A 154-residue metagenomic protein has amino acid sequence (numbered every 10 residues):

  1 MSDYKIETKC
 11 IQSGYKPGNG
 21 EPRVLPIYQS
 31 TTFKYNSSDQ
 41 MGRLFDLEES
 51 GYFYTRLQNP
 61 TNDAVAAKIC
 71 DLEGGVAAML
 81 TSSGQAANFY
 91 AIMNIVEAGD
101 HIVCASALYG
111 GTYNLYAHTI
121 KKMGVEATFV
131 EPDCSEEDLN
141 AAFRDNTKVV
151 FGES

Functional and structural regions predicted by a protein language model:
M1-N59, A67: N-terminal "arm"/small-domain region of PLP-dependent enzymes with the aminotransferase-like
E21, I69, A87, I102 (+1 more regions): Buried hydrophobic positions in well-ordered alpha/beta secondary-structure cores of metabolic enzymes
S37-F89, G111-H118: Conserved N-terminal alpha-helix of the aminotransferase class I/II PLP-enzyme fold
L72-V76, V96-G99, D145: Short helix-loop-beta connector
N94-T112, E131: Conserved PLP-anchoring active-site segment centered on the Schiff-base-forming lysine
Y109, V125-T128, N140, V150: Phosphate/pyrophosphate-binding betaalpha-module
H118-C134: A glycine-rich helix N-cap at a beta->alpha junction
D133-S154: Active-site phosphate-binding strand-loop segment of PLP-dependent enzymes
